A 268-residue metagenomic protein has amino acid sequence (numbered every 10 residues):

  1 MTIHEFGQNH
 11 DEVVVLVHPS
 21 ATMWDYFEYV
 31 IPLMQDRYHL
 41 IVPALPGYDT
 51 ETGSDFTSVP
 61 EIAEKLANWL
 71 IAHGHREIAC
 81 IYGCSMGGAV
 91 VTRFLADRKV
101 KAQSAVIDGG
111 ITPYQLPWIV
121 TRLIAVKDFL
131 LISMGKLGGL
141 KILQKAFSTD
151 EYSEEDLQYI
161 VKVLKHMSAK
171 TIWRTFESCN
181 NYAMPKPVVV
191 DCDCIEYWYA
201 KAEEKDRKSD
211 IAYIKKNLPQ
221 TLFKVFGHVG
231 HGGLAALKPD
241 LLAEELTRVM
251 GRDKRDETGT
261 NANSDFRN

Functional and structural regions predicted by a protein language model:
H4-T52: Conserved HGGG/HGGXW glycine-rich cap/lid loop of the alpha/beta-hydrolase fold
I41-C80: Active-site loop/oxyanion-hole signature of alpha/beta-hydrolase fold enzymes
G83-V91: Gly/Ala-rich beta-loop-alpha elbow adjacent to hydrolase catalytic centers
A96, A102-I132: Flexible "cap/lid" loop of the alpha/beta hydrolase fold
L116-P117, K136-V189: Conserved alpha/beta-hydrolase catalytic His-Asp/Glu region
D191, E196-Y199: Short beta-strand/loop motif that positions the catalytic acidic residue of the alpha/beta-hydrolase fold
K201-D206, G232: Acidic catalytic loop of the alpha/beta-hydrolase fold
F226-L241: Catalytic histidine-centered segment of alpha/beta-hydrolase-like enzymes
